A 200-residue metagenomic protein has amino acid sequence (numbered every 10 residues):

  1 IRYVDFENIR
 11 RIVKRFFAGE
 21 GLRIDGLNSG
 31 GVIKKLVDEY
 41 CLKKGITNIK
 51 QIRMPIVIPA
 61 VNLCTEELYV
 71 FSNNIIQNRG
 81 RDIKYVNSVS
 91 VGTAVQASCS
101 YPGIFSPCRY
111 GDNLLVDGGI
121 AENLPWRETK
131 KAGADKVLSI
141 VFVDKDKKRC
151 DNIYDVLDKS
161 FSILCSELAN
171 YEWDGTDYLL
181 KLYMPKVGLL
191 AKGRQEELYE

Functional and structural regions predicted by a protein language model:
I1-E200: Patatin-like phospholipase
